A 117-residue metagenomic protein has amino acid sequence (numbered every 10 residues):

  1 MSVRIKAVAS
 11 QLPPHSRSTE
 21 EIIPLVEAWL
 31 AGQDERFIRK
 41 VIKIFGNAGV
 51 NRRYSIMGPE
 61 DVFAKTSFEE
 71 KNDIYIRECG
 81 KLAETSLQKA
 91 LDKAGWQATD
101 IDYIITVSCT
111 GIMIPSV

Functional and structural regions predicted by a protein language model:
M1-D102: Conserved active-site "lid/cap" helical segment
N51, S55, S108-V117: Conserved catalytic cysteine-centered active-site region of acyl-thioester-dependent Claisen-condensing enzymes
D102-S108: Short glycine-rich or small-residue beta-strand-to-loop segments that form or flank ligand, phosphate, metal/Fe-S
